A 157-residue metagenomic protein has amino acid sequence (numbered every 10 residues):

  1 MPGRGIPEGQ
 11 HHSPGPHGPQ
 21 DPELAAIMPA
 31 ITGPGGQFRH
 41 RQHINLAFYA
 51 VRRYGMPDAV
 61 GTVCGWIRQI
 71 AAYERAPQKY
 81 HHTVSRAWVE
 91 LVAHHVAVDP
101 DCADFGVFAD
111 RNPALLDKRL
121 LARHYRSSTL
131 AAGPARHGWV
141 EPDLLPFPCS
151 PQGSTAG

Functional and structural regions predicted by a protein language model:
M1-E8, G18: Ser/Thr/Pro-rich, acidic low-complexity intrinsically disordered regulatory segments
G9-S13: Short acidic/polar alpha-helix capping motifs at helix-coil junctions
G15-H17, I31-D101, F105: Conserved, aromatic- and glycine-enriched, well-ordered alpha/beta core segments that occur as contiguous structural
P22-I31: Repeat-mediated protein-protein interaction surfaces in helical alpha-solenoids
H81-G157: A charged, amphipathic interaction segment
